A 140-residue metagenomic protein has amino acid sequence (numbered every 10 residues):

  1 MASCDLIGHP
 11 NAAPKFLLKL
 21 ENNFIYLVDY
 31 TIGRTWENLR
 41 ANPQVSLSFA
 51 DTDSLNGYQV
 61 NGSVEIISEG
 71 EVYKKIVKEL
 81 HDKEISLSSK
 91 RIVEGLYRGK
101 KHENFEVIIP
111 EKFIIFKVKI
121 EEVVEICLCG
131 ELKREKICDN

Functional and structural regions predicted by a protein language model:
M1-L27: N-terminal structural module
S3, F49-D51, V118-E122: Short, structured patches in soluble enzyme cores that scaffold and shape functional sites
I7, G33, D53-L55, S68 (+1 more regions): Residues that cap or initiate secondary-structure elements
H9-A12, L55-Q59: Short, mixed charged/polar active-site loops that provide acid/base catalysis or chelate metal/phosphate cofactors
N11-K15, N38, C129: Short, glycine/acidic-enriched capping/hinge loops at junctions between secondary-structure elements
A13, N42, P110-F113: Short gly/pro-enriched beta-turn/loop segments at secondary-structure junctions
L17-L55: A short mixed-secondary-structure module that forms the rim of ligand-binding clefts
G57-N140: Charged, gly/pro-rich active-site loop segments
